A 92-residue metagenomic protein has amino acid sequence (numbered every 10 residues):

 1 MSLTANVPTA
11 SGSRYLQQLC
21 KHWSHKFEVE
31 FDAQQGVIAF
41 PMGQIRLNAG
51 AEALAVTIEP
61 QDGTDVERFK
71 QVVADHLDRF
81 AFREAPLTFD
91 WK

Functional and structural regions predicted by a protein language model:
M1-Q18: Short glycine-/aliphatic-rich beta-strand segments at the starts of folded cytosolic domains
S2, A33-V37, A51-A55: A generic structural signal for beta-strand entry/edge sites
T4-N6, M42-G43, G50, F69: Peripheral peptide segments
H25-M42: Ser/Thr-rich, low-complexity intrinsically disordered terminal regions
P41, I45-P60: Beta-strand/loop substructures that line and gate deep hydrophobic ligand-binding cavities in soluble
I58-K92: C-terminal structural segments of small proteins and small subunits
